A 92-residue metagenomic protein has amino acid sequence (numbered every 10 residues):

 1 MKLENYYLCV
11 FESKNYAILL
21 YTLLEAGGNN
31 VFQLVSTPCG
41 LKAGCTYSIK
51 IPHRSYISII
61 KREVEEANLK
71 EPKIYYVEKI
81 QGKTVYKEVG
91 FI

Functional and structural regions predicted by a protein language model:
L3-V10: Short glycine-/aliphatic-rich beta-strand segments at the starts of folded cytosolic domains
E4, K42-T46, L69: Short connector loops at helix/strand junctions that flank enzyme active sites, especially segments positioning acidic
V10-F11, Q33: Short, conserved beta-strand edge motifs with alternating hydrophobic and charged residues
E12-N15, S55: A generic structural signal for alpha-helix starts
K14-N30: Short amphipathic alpha-helix segments
E25, V31-I60: Amphipathic, hydrophobic secondary-structure cores in small proteins
S58-I92: C-terminal structural segments of small proteins and small subunits
